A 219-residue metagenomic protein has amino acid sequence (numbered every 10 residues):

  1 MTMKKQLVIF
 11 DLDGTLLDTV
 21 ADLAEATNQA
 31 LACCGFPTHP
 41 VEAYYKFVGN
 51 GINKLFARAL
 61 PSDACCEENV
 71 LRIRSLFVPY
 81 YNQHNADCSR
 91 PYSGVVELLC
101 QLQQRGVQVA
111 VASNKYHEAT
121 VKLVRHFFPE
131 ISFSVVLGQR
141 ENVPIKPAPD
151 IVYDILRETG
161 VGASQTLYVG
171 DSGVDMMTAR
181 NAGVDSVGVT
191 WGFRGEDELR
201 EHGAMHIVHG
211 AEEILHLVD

Functional and structural regions predicted by a protein language model:
T2-K46: Active-site neighborhood of HAD-like aspartate-dependent phosphohydrolases
T2-Q6, E42, Q103, H117 (+1 more regions): Asp-based, Mg2+/Mn2+-dependent phosphohydrolase catalytic module
K4, N82-V111, H117-V121, P149: Short, acidic loop-to-helix structural element flanking the phosphoryl-transfer center in phosphate-processing enzymes
I9, L16, P91, V109-A112 (+3 more regions): Conserved SAM-binding loop
T27-L31, V48, I52, F56 (+2 more regions): Hydrophobic alpha-helical core bundles mediating ligand binding, dimerization, or RNAP-core interactions
A32-P37, D63-C66, Q104-R105, F128-S132 (+1 more regions): Short helix-capping segments at alpha-helix termini
C33-D63, S93: Alpha-helical substrate-recognition element adjacent to the catalytic core
R58-C100: Metal-dependent phosphoesterase signature
